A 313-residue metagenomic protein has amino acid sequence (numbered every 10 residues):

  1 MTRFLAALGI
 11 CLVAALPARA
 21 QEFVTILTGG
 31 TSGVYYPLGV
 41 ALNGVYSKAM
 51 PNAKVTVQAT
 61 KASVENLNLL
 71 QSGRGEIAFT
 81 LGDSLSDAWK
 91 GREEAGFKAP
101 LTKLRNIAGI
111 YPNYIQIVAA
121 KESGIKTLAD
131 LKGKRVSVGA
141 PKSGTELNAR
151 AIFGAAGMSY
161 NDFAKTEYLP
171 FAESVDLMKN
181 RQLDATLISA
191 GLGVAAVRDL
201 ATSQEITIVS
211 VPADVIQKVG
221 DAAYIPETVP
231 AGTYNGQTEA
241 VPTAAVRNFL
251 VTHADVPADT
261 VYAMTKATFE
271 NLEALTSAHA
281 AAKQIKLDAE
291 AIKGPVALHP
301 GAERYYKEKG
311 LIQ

Functional and structural regions predicted by a protein language model:
L5-A15: Bacterial N-terminal signal peptides
L16-A20: Sec/Tat signal peptide C-region and signal peptidase I cleavage site
Q21-D87: N-terminal (or domain-start) structured segment
V24-A49, A53-K54, N113-N180, E273 (+3 more regions): Bilobed "Venus flytrap"/periplasmic-binding protein-like clamshell domains and structurally analogous long
G82, E93-E94, S159-V256: Pocket-lining segment of extracytoplasmic ligand-binding domains
F97-I110, I115, T233-P242: A structural signal for short loop-to-beta-strand junctions that line the ligand-binding cleft of periplasmic/secreted
Y111-I125, A222, V246-D259: A bilobed periplasmic-binding-protein/Venus flytrap-type ligand-binding module shared by bacterial periplasmic
T166, E173, K179-N180, A190-I208 (+3 more regions): An extracytoplasmic/periplasmic, membrane-proximal ligand-sensing/linker region
